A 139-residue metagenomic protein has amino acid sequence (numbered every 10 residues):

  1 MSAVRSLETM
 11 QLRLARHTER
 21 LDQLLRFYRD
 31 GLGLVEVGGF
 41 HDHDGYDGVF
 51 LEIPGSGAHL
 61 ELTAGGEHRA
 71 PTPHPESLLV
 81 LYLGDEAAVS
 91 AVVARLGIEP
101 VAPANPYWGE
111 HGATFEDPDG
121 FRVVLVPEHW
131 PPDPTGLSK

Functional and structural regions predicted by a protein language model:
M1-L25, E76-L81, H129-K139: N-terminal beta-strand motif that seeds the catalytic metal site of vicinal oxygen chelate
M1-L7, G39, S90, A94-K139: Vicinal oxygen chelate
S2-R5, E67-P71: Short, flexible, solvent-exposed loop/turn segments with mixed acidic/basic and small polar residues
E8, A15-G57: Core segments of cupin and vicinal oxygen chelate
M10-R20, V49-P54, R69-R95, H111-F121: Vicinal oxygen chelate
A58-L60, P100: Predominantly a core beta-strand signature of beta-propeller blades across repeat-based propeller domains
T63-H68, P127-W130: Acetyl-CoA-dependent GNAT
